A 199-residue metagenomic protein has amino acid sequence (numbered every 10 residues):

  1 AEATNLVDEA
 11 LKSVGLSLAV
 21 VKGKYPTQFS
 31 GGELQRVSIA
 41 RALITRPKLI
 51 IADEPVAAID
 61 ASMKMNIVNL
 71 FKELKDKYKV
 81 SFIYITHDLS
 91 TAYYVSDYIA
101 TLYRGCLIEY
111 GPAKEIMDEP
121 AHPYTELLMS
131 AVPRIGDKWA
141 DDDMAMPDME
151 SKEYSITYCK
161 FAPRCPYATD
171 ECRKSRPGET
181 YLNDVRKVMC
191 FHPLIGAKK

Functional and structural regions predicted by a protein language model:
A1-E2, G111: ABC-type ATPase nucleotide-binding domains, specifically the catalytic core motifs of the NBD
T4, A10-T27, D118: Conserved ABC nucleotide-binding domain
S30-R36: ABC ATPase nucleotide-binding domain "signature motif"
I44-K48: A short, proline-enriched helix->beta-strand linker immediately N-terminal to the Walker B motif in ABC-type P-loop
I50-D53: Catalytic Walker B motif of ABC-type/P-loop ATPase nucleotide-binding domains
I59, M63-K138: P-loop NTP-binding/switch modules centered on Walker-like glycine-rich loops
P112-K199: Short catalytic/signature loops enriched in Gly
